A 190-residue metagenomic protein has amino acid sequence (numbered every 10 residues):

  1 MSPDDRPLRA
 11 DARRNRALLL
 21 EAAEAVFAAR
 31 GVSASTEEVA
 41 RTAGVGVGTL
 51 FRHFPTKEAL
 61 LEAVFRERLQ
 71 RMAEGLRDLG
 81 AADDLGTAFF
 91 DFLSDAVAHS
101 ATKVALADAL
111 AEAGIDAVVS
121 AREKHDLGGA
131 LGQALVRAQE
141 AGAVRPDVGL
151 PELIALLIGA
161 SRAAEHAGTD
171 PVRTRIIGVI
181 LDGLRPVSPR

Functional and structural regions predicted by a protein language model:
M1-P3, G129, Q133-A141, A163-R190: C-terminal peripheral helix-coil segments that are non-catalytic and often amphipathic
M1-S33, E37-T42, A59-E62: Basic, helix-initiating cap at the start of DNA-binding domains
G31-V32, R52, R145: Helix-turn-helix/winged-helix DNA-binding modules
G44-F54: Short hydrophobic/aromatic patch on the recognition helix
F54, L61-R68: Alpha-helical DNA-contacting segments of helix-turn-helix folds
A63, Q70, E74-A101, D116-V119 (+1 more regions): Hydrophobic alpha-helical connector segments
R66, D83-L110, A143-D147, A167-D170: Helical hydrophobic small-molecule/effector-binding pocket
V119-E123, E140-A155, A167-V172: All-alpha amphipathic helical-bundle segments outside canonical DNA-binding/catalytic cores that form hydrophobic
